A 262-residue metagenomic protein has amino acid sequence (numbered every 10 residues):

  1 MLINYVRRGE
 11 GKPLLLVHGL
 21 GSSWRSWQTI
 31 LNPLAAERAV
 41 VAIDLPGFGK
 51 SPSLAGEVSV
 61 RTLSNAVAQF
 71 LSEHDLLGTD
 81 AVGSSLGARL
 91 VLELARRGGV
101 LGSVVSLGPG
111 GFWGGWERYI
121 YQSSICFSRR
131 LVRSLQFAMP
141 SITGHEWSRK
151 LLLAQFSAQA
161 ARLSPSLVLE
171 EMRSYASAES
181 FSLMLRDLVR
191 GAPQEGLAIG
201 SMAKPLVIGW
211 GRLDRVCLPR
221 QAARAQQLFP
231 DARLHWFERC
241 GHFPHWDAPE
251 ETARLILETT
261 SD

Functional and structural regions predicted by a protein language model:
V6-P52: Conserved HGGG/HGGXW glycine-rich cap/lid loop of the alpha/beta-hydrolase fold
T62-T79: Conserved acidic catalytic loop of the alpha/beta-hydrolase fold
G83, G87, V91: Gly/Ala-rich beta-loop-alpha elbow adjacent to hydrolase catalytic centers
V104-Q136: Flexible "cap/lid" loop of the alpha/beta hydrolase fold
M139-G200: Conserved alpha/beta-hydrolase catalytic His-Asp/Glu region
S177-R224, W236: Conserved serine/cysteine hydrolase catalytic core
Q227-H242: Catalytic histidine neighborhood in serine/cysteine hydrolases with alpha/beta-hydrolase-type architecture
C240-A253: Catalytic histidine-centered segment of alpha/beta-hydrolase-like enzymes
